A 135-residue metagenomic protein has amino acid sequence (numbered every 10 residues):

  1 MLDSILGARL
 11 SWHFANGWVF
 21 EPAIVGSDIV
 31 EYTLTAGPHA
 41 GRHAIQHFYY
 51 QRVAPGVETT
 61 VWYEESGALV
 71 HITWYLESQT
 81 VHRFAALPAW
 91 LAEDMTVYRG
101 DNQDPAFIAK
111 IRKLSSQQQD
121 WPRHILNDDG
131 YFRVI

Functional and structural regions predicted by a protein language model:
M1-V19, I125, D129-I135: Tryptophan-anchored aromatic micro-motifs
S4-S11, S27-E31, A54-V61: Short, hydrophobic/aromatic-rich segments at coil-to-beta transitions
A8-A15, G37-R42, T60-E65: Short, solvent-exposed secondary-structure boundary motifs
A15-F20, R42-Q46, S66-I72: Short, surface-exposed coil-to-beta transition loops
E21-Q51: N-terminal glycine/threonine-rich, aromatic-flanked beta-hairpin/loop signature
Q51-G56, E77: A short, structured loop/turn motif at beta-sheet edges
T59-I135: Beta-sheet ligand-binding and adhesion/scaffold domains
